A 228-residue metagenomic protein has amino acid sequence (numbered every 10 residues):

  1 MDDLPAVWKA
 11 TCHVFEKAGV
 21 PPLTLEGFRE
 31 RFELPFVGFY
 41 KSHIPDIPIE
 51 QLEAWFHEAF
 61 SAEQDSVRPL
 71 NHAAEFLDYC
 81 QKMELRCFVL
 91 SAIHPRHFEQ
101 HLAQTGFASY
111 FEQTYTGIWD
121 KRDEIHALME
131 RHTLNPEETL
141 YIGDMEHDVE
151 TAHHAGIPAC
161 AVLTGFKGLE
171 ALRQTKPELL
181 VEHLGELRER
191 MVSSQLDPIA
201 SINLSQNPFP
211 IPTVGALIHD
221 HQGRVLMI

Functional and structural regions predicted by a protein language model:
M1-A74, M83: N-terminal helical cap/lid subdomain that shapes the substrate entry/recognition surface in HAD-like hydrolases
E26-G27, F107-K121: A short, structured active-site edge motif that brings together acidic residues
S61-V89, P95-E99, R122: Short, acidic loop-to-helix structural element flanking the phosphoryl-transfer center in phosphate-processing enzymes
T114-T116, L179-H183: Short acidic-hydrophobic, aromatic-tinged amphipathic segments that line or gate anion-handling sites
D123-E150: Conserved Lys-Pro-Asp/Glu-containing loop-to-beta segment of HAD-superfamily phosphomonoesterases, centered on
L140-V181: Acidic, Mg2+-coordinating phosphoryl-transfer loop and its flanking beta/alpha structural elements, shared across
D197-G215: Acidic, metal-coordinating catalytic segment for phosphate/diphosphate chemistry, firing primarily on the Nudix
D220-I228: Conserved Nudix-box catalytic region and its N-terminal flanking loop in Nudix hydrolases and closely related
